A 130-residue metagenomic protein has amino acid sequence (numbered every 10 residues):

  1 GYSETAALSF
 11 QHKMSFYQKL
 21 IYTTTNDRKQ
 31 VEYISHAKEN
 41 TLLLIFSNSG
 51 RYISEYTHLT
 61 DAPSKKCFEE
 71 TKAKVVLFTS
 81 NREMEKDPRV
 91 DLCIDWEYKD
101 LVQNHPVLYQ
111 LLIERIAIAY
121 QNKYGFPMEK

Functional and structural regions predicted by a protein language model:
G1-F126: Glycine-rich phosphate-binding loops that contact phosphosugars or nucleotide phosphates
E129-K130: Acidic/histidine-enriched, glycine/proline-rich intrinsically disordered or flexible terminal extensions
